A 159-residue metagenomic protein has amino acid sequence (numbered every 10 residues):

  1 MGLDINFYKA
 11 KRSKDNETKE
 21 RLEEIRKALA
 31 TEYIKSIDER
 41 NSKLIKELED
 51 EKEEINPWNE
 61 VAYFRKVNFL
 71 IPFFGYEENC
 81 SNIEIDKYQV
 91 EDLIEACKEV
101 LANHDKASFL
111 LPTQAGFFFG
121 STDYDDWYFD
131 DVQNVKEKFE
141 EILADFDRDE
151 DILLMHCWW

Functional and structural regions predicted by a protein language model:
M1-W159: Acidic (Asp/Glu-rich) sequence patches and key acidic residues that form negatively charged surfaces used
